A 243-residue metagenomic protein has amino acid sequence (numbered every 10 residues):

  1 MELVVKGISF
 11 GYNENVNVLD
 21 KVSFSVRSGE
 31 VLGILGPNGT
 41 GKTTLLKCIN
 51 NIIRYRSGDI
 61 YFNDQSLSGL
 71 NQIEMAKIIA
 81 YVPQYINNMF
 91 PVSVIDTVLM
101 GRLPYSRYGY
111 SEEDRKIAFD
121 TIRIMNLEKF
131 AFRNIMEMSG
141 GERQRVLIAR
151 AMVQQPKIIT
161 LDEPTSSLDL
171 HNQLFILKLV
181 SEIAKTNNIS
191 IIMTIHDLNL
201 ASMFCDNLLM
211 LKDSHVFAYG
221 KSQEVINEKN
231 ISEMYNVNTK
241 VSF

Functional and structural regions predicted by a protein language model:
M1-V5, S9-K21, G69-N71, M89: A short, flexible loop at the N-terminus of ABC-type nucleotide-binding domains that lies
L35-P37: The feature captures the beta-strand-to-loop junction immediately N-terminal to the Walker
N50: Helix-to-loop junction immediately C-terminal to a conserved catalytic motif
G58-S66, M75: Conserved ABC transporter NBD signature motif
L99, E113-F130, Q155: Conserved ABC ATPase "signature" region
N134-M138, E142: Conserved ABC ATPase signature
I159-E163: Catalytic Walker B motif of ABC-type/P-loop ATPase nucleotide-binding domains
